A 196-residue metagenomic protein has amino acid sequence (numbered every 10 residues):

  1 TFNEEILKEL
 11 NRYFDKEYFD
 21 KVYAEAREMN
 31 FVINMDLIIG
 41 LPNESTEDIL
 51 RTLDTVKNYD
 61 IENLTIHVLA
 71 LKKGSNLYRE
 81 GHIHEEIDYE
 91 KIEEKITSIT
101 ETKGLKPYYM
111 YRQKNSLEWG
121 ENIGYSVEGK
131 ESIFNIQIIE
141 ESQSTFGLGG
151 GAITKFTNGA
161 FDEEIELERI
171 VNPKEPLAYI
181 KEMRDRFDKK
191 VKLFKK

Functional and structural regions predicted by a protein language model:
T1-K95: Conserved non-cysteine loop/helix-boundary elements of the Radical SAM core domain that shape
E5-E9, S98, A178-K181, D185: Charged/polar, solvent-exposed surface patches and flexible loops
K16-V22, N43-D48, N76-E85, Y111-G120 (+1 more regions): Short secondary-structure transition/capping segments
M29, M35, Y108-M110, M183: Detector for methionine-enriched segments
A70, G74, Y78-L148: A C-terminal junction/extension of Radical SAM enzymes
G124-K196: Radical SAM enzyme core and accessory elements
